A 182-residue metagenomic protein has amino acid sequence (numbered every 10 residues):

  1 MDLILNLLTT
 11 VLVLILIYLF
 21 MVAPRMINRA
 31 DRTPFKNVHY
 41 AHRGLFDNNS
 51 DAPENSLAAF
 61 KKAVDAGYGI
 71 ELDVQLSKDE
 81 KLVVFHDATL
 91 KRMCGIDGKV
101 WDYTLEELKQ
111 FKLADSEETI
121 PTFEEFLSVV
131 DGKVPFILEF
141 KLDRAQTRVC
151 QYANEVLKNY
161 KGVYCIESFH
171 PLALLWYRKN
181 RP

Functional and structural regions predicted by a protein language model:
M1-P182: Phosphate-group recognition and catalysis centered on beta-loop-alpha active-site segments
